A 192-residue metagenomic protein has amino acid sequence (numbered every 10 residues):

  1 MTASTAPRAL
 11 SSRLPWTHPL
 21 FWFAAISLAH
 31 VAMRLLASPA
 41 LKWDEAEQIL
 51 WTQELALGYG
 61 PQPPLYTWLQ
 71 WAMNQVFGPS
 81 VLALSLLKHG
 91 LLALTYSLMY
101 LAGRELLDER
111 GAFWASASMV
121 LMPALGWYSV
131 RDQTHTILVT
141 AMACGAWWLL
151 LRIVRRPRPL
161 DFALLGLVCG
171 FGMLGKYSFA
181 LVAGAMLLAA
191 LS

Functional and structural regions predicted by a protein language model:
M1-H30: Start-transfer (signal-anchor) and selected internal transmembrane alpha helices of multi-pass inner/ER membrane
F23-I26, A115-A124, C169, M173 (+1 more regions): Short helix- or helix-capping micro-motifs that position conserved polar/aromatic residues at function-defining sites
R34-Q48, G58-Q70, G78-A83: Extracytoplasmic catalytic/substrate-binding loops of multi-pass membrane glycan-assembly enzymes
P64, W68, G78-S97, F113-S116 (+1 more regions): Loop-to-helix entry region of an early transmembrane alpha helix in multi-pass inner-membrane enzymes
L86-L107, G145-L149: Transmembrane-helix motifs of polytopic, lipid-linked glycan transferases
R110, A146-L164, A190-L191: Membrane-interface transmembrane helices that cradle and orient dolichyl/undecaprenyl
Y128-L138: Short acidic/glycine- and proline-prone juxtamembrane loop motifs at membrane-interface regions of multi-pass membrane
A163-L167, M173, S178-S192: Transmembrane-embedded, aromatic-rich helix segments that form part of the hydrophobic channel/pocket engaging
